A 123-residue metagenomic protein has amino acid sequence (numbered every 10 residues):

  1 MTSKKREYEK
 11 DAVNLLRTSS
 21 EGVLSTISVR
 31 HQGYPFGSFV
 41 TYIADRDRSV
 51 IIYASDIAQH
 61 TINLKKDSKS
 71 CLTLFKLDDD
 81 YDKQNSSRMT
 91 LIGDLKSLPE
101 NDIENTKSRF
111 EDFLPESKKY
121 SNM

Functional and structural regions predicted by a protein language model:
M1-M123: Binding-site signature for planar aromatic cofactors or substrates
